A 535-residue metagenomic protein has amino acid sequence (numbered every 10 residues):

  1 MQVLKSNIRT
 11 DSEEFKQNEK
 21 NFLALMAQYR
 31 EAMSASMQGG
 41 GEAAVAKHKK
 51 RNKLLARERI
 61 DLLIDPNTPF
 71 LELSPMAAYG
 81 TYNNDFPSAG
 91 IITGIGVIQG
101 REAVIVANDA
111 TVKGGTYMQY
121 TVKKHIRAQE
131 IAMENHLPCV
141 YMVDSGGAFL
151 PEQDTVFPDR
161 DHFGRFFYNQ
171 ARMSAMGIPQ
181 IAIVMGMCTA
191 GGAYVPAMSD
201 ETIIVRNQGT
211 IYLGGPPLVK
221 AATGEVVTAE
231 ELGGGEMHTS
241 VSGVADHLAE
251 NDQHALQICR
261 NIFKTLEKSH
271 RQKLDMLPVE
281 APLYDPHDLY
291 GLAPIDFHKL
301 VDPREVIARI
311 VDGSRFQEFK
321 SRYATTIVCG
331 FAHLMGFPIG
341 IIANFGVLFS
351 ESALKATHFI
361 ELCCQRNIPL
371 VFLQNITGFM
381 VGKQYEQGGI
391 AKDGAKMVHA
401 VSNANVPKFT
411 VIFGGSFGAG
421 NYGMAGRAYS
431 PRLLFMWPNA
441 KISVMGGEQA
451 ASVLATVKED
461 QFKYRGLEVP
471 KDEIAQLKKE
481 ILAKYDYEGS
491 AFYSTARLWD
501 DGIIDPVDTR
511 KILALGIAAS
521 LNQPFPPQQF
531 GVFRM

Functional and structural regions predicted by a protein language model:
M1-M535: Ligand-binding clefts of soluble mixed alpha/beta catalytic domains
